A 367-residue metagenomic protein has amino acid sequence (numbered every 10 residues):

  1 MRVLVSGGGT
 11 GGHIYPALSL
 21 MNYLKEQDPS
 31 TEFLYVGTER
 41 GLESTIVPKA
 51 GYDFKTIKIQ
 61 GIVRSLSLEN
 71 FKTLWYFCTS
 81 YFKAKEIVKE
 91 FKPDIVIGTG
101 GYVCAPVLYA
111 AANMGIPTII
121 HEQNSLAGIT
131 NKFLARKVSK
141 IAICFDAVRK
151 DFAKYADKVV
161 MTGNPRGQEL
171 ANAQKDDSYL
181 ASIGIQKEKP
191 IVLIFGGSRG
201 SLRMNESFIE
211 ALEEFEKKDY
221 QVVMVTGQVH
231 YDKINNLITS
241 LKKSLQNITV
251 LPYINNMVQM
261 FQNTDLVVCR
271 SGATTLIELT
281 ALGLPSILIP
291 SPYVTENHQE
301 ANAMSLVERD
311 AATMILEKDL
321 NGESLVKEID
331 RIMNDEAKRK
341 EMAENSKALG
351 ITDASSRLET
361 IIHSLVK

Functional and structural regions predicted by a protein language model:
V3-G8, Q27-Y76, Y81, T162 (+2 more regions): Conserved nucleotide-sugar phosphate-binding/catalytic loop shared by glycosyltransferases and other
E32, L42, D53, A112-D176 (+1 more regions): Active-site-proximal region of nucleotide-activated glycan assembly enzymes, centered on histidine/acidic-rich loops
A50, A171, K175-S178, I183-V267 (+3 more regions): Donor-nucleotide binding loops and adjacent catalytic segments primarily of GT-B fold Leloir glycosyltransferases
Y52, I116-P117, D265-L266, G283-S291 (+1 more regions): Structural loop-to-beta junction motif characteristic of Rossmann-like glycosyltransferase folds
K83-V96, C104-I119, K132-K140: Glycosyltransferases and closely related glycan-assembly transferases that use nucleotide-activated donors
P93-I95, L251-I254, Q262-I277, L284: Acidic donor-binding loop of glycosyltransferase active sites
K338-T352: A short, well-ordered alpha-helix in the C-terminal region of glycosyltransferases
I351-K367: C-terminal alpha-helical cap of glycosyltransferases
